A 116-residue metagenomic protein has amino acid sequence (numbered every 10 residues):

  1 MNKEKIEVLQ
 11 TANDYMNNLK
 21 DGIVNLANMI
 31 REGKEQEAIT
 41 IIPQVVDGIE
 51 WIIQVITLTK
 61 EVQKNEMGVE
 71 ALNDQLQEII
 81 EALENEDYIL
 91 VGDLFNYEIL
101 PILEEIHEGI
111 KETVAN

Functional and structural regions predicted by a protein language model:
M1-N116: C-terminal-biased regions
